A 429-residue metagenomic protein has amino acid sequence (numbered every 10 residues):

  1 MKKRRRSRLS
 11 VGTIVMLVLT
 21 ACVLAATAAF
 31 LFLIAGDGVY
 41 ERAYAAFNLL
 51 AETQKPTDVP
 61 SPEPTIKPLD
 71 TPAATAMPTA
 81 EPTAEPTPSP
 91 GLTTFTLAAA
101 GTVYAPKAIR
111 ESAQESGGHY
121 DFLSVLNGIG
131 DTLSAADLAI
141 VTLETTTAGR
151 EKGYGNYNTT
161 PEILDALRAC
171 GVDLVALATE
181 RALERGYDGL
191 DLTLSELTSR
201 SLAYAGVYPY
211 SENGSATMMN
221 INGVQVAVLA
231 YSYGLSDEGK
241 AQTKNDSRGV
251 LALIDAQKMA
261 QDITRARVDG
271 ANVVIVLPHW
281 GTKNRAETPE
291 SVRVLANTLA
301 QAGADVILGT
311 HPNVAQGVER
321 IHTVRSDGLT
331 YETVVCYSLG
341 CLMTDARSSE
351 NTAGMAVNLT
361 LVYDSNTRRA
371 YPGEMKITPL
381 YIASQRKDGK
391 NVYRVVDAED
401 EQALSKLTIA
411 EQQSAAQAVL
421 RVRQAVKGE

Functional and structural regions predicted by a protein language model:
M1-L9: Terminal targeting segments of Actinobacterial cell-envelope proteins
K2-K3, M16-E429: Acidic, metal/ion-coordinating pockets
T13: Phosphate/NTP-binding elements of NTP-utilizing enzymes
